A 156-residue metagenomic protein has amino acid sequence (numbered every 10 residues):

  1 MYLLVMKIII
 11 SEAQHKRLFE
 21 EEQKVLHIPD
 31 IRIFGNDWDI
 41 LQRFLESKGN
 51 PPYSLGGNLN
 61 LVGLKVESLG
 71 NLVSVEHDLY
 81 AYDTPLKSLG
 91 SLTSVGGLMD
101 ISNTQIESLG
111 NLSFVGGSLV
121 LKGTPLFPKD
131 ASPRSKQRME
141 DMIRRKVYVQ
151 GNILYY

Functional and structural regions predicted by a protein language model:
M1-V5: Short, Lys/Arg-enriched N-terminal segments with co-localized hydrophobic residues within the first ~10-30 amino acids
I8-V62, S132-Y156: N-terminal capping/linker segments that flank leucine-rich repeat
D37-I40, S68, S108: Alpha-helix N-cap recognition
S47-G49, L69, L89: Periodic aromatic/glycine/histidine/acidic cluster detector with a strong bias toward beta-strand repeat architectures
L55-V66, S74-L86, S94-I106, N111-P128 (+3 more regions): Concave beta-strand-loop units of leucine-rich repeat
